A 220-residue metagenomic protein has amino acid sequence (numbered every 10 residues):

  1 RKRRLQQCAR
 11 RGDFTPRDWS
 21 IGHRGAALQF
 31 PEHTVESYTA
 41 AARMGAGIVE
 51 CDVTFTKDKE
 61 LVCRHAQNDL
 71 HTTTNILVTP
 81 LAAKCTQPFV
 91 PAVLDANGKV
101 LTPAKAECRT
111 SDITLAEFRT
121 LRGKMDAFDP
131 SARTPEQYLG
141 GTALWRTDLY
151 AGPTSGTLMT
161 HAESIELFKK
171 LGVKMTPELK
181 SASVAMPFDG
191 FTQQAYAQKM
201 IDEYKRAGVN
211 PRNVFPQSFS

Functional and structural regions predicted by a protein language model:
R1-F219: Phosphate-group recognition and catalysis centered on beta-loop-alpha active-site segments
